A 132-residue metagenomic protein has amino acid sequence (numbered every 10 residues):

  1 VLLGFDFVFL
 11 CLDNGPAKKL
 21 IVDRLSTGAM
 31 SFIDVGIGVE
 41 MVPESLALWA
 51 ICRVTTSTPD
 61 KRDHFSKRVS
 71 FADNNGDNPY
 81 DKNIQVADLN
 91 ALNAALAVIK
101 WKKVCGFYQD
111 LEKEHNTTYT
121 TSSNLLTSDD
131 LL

Functional and structural regions predicted by a protein language model:
L2-N93, T121-L132: E1/E1-like adenylate-forming module used to activate ubiquitin-like modifiers and sulfur-carrier proteins
A95-Q109: Oxidoreductase and adenylate-handling cofactor-binding alpha/beta cores
F107-L111, L125-S128: Short, charged low-complexity linker/loop segments at the C-terminal edge of domains
Y108-T120: Core catalytic loop region at the nicotinamide-binding pocket of NAD(P)H-dependent oxidoreductases
